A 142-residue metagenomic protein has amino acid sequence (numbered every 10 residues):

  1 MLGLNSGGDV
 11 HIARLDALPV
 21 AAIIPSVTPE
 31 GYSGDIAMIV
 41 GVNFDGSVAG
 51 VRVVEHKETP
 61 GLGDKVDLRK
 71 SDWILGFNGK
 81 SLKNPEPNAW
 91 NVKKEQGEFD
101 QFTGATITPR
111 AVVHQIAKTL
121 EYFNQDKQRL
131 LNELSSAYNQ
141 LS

Functional and structural regions predicted by a protein language model:
M1-S142: Flexible, solvent-exposed loop/hinge segments and secondary-structure transition points
